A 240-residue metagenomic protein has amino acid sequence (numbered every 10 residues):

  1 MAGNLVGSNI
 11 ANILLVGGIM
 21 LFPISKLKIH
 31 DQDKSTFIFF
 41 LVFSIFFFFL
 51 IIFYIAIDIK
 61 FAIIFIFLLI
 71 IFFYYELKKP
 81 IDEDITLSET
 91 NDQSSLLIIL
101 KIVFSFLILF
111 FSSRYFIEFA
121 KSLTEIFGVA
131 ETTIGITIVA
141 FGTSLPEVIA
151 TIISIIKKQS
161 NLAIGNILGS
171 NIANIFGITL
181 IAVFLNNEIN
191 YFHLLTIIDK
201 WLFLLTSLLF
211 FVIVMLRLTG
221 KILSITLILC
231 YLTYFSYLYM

Functional and structural regions predicted by a protein language model:
M1-M240: Hydrophobic alpha-helical segments, chiefly the membrane-spanning helices and signal/signal-anchor peptides
